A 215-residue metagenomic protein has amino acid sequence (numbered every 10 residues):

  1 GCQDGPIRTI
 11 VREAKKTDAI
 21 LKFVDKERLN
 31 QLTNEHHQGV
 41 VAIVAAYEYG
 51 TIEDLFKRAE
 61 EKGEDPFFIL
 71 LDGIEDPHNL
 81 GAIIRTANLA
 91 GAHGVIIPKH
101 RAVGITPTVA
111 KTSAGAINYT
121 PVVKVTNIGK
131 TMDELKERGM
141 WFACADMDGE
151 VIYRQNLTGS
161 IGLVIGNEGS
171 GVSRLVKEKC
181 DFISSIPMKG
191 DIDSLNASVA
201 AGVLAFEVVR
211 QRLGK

Functional and structural regions predicted by a protein language model:
G1-E60: N-terminal positively charged helical leader segments and presequences
P6, A102-T108, S170-K179: Short, glycine/polar-rich helix-capping loops at beta-to-alpha or helix-loop-helix junctions that flank or form
D25, A45, D72, P98-K99 (+5 more regions): Short beta->alpha connector loops at strand-helix junctions that form conserved, small/polar/Pro-enriched
P66-A114: Hydrophobic, well-structured mid-protein blocks that either form specific transmembrane helices
E75-A82, N127, L195-V199: Amphipathic alpha-helical repeat scaffolds
H93-D148: Histidine/lysine/aspartate-rich catalytic loop segments that bind and position anionic ligands
K111-A116, R174-K215: Structured adenosyl-cofactor binding patch, chiefly the S-adenosyl-L-methionine
